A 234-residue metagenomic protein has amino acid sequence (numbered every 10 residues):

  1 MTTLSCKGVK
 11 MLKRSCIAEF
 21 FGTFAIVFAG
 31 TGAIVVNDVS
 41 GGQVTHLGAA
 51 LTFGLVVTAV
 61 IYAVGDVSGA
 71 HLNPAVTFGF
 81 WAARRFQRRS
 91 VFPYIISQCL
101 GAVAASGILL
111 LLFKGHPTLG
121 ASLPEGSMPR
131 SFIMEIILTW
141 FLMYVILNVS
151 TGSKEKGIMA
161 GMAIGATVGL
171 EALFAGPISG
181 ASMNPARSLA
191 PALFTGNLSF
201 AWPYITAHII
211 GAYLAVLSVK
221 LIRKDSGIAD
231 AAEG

Functional and structural regions predicted by a protein language model:
T2-G234: Membrane-interface helix-loop junctions and terminal tails of multi-pass membrane proteins
